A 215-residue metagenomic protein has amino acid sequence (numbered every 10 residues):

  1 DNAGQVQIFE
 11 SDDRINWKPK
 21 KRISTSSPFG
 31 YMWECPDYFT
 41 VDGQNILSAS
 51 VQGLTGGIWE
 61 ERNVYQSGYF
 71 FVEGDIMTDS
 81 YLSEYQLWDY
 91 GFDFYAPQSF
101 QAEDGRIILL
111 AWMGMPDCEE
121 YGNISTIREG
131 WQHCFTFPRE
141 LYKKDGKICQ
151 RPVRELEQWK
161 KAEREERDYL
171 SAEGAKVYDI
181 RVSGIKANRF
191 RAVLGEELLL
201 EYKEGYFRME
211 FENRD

Functional and structural regions predicted by a protein language model:
D1, N16-D37, M77-Y95, Q158-W159: Surface loop/turn signatures of beta-propeller and other carbohydrate-active proteins
D1-N2, V6-F9, R22, S27 (+3 more regions): Hydrophobic core segments of beta-strands in well-ordered, beta-rich domains
A3-I8, T55-F71, E119-E120, F137: Structural motif
I8-I15, G74-D75: Short beta-strand segments and strand-loop junctions that repeat across beta-rich extracellular domains
W17, S26, L54-G56, P116-C118 (+1 more regions): Flexible, glycine-rich phosphate/dinucleotide-binding loops and adjacent beta-alpha linkers at cofactor/substrate
S27, E61-V64, G130: Residue-level preference for long, well-ordered alpha-helices that form the structural scaffold of enzyme catalytic
G68, E73-E84, W88-D215: Beta-rich accessory regions
